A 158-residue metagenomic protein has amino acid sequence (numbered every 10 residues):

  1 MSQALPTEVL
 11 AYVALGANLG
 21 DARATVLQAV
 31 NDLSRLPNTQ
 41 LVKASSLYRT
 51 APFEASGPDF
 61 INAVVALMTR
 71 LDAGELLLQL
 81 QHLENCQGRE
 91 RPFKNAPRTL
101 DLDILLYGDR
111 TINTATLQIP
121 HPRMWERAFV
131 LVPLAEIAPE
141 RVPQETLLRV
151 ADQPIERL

Functional and structural regions predicted by a protein language model:
S2-T39, S45-R49: N-terminal beta1-alpha1 ligand-phosphate binding loop
L15-A17, T69, A135: Short, structured patches in soluble enzyme cores that scaffold and shape functional sites
K43, T50-I61, L71-L77, Q81-L158: Flexible, gly/pro- and Lys/Arg-enriched active-site loops
V65: Short basic (Lys/Arg) and small-residue
